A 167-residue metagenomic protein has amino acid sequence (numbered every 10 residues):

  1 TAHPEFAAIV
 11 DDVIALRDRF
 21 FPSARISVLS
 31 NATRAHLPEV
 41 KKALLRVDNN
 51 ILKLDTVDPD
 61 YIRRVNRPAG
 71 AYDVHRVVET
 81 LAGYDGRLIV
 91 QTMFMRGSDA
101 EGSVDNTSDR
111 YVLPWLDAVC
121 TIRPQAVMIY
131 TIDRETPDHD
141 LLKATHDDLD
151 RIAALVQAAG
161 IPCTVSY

Functional and structural regions predicted by a protein language model:
A2-Y130, E135-L142: Conserved AdoMet/S-adenosylmethionine-binding subsite of the radical SAM
T145-Y167: Binuclear metal-ion centers of metallo-dependent hydrolases, dominated by the metallo-beta-lactamase
